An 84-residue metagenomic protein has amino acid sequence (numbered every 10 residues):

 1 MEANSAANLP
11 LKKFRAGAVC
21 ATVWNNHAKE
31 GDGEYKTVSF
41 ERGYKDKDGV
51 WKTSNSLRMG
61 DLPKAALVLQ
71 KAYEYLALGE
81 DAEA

Functional and structural regions predicted by a protein language model:
M1-A84: Single-stranded nucleic acid-binding surfaces, predominantly the OB-fold ssDNA-binding core
